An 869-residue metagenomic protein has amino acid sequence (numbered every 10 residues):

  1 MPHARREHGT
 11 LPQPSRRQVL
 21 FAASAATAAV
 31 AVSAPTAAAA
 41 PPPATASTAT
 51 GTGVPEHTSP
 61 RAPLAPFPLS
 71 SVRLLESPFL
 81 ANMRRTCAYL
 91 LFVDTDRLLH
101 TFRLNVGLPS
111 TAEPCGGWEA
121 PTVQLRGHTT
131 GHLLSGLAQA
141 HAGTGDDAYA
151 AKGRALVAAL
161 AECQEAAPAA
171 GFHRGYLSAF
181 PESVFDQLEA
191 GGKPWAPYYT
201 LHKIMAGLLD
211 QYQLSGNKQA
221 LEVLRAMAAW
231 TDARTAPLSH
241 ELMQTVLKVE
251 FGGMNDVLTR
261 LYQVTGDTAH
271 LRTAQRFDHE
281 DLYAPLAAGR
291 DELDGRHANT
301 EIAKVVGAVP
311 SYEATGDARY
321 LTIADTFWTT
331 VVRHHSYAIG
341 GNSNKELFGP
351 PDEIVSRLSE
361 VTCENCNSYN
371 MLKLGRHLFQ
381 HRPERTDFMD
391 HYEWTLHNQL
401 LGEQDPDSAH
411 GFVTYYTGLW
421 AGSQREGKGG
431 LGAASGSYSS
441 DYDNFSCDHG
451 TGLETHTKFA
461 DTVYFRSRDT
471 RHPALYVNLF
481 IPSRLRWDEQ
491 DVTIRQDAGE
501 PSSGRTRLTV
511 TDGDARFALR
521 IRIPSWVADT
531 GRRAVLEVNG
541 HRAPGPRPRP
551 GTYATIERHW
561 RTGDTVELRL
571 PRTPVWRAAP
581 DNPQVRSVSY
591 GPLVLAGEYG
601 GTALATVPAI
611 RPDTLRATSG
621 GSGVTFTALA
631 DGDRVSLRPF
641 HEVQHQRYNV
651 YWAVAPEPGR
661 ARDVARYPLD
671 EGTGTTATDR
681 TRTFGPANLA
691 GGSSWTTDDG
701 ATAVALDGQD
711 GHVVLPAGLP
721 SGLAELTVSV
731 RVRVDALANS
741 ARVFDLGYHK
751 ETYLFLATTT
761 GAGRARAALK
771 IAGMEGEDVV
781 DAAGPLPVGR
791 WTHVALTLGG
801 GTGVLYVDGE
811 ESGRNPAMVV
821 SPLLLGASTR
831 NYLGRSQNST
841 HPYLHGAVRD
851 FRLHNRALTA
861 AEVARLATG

Functional and structural regions predicted by a protein language model:
M1-P14, A25-V32: N-terminal secretory signal peptides
F21, A25-A29, A46-T129, K152-F185 (+1 more regions): Low-complexity, Ser/Thr/Pro/Gly-enriched N-terminal "stalk/linker" regions
A324, D390-D512, V538, R542 (+4 more regions): C-terminal beta-rich recognition modules with glycine/proline-rich loops and embedded aromatic residues
G659-D710, G813-P816, S821-A827, A864-G869: Extracytoplasmic low-complexity segments
R662-V664, T673-T678, Q709-A768, T802-G803 (+2 more regions): Extracellular glycan-recognition modules
L769-H793: Short, aromatic/His-centered strand-loop micro-motif at the edge of beta-sheets
T792-V804: Localized edge beta-strand/strand-to-loop motifs within extracellular or lumenal beta-rich domains
N815-G846: Flexible glycan-contacting loops in extracellular carbohydrate-active proteins
